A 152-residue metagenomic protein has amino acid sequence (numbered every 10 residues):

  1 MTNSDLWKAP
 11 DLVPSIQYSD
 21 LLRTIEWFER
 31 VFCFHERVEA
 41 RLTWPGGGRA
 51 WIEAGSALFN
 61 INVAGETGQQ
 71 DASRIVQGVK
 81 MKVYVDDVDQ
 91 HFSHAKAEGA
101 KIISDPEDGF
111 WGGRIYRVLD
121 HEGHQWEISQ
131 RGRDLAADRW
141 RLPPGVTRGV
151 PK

Functional and structural regions predicted by a protein language model:
M1-S15, I25-E26, V31-D86, Q90-L119 (+1 more regions): Vicinal oxygen chelate
Y18-L22: Short acidic-aromatic low-complexity motifs
E122: C-terminal catalytic core of tyrosine-transesterase DNA break-rejoin enzymes
